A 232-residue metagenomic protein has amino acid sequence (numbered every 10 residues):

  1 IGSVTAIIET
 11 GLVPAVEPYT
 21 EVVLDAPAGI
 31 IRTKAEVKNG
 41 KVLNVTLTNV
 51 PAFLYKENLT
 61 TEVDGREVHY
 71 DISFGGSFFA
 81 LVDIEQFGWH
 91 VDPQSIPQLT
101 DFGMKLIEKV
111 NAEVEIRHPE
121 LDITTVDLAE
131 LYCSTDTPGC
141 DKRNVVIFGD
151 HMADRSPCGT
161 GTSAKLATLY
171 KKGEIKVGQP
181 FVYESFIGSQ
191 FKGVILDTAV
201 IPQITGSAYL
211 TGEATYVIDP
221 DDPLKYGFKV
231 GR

Functional and structural regions predicted by a protein language model:
G2-R232: Active-site proximal loop and beta-alpha junction motif in alpha/beta enzyme cores
